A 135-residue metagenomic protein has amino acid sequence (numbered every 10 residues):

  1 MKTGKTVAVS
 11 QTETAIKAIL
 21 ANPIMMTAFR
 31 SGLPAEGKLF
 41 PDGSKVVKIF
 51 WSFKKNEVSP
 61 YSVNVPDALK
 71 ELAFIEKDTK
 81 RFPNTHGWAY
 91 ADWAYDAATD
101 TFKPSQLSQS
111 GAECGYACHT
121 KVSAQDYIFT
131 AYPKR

Functional and structural regions predicted by a protein language model:
M1-D42: N-terminal secretory signal peptides
E13, G37-R135: Sequence context surrounding c-type heme c attachment/ligation sites in exported
